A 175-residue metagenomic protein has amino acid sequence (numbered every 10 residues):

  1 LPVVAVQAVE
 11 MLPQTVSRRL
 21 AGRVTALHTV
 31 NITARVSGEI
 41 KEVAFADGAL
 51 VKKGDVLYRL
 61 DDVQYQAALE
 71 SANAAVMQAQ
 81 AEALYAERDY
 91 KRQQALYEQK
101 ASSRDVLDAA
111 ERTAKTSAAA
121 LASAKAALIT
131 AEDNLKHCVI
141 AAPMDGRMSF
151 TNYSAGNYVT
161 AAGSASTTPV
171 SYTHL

Functional and structural regions predicted by a protein language model:
L1-P2: N-terminal export/targeting signal detector
A5: Mature N-terminal segment immediately following signal peptide/propeptide cleavage in secreted/periplasmic
V9, V16-R19, N31-A161: Amphipathic alpha-helical coiled-coil/rod segments that serve as protein-protein coupling scaffolds
G22: Active-site-adjacent helical/loop segments in soluble small-molecule enzymes
L27-T29: Short coil/turn motifs at secondary-structure junctions
V170: Caspase-like (clan CD) cysteine peptidase catalytic core
T173-H174: Conserved small/polar residues in nucleotide/adenosyl-binding loops
